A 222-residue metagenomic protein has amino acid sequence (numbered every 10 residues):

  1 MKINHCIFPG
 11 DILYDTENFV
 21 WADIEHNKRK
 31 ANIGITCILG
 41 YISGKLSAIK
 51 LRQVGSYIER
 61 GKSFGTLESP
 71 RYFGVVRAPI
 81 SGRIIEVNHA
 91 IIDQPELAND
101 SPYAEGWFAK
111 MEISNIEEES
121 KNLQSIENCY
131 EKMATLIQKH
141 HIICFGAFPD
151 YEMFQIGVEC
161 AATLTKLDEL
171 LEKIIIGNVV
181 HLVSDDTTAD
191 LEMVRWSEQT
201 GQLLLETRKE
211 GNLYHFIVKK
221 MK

Functional and structural regions predicted by a protein language model:
M1-R60, E105-F108, I113, L123-E127 (+1 more regions): Acidic, low-complexity mobile loops and tails
I12-T16, G74-R83: Short coil-to-beta-strand transition motifs
F19-W21, I84, L204: Conserved hydrophobic positions within beta-strands
I24-K28, V87-D93, E118, K209: Short, conserved beta-turn/loop elements at beta-strand boundaries and strand-helix junctions
G40, A90-E118: Short solvent-exposed strand/turn elements
Q53-L67, S81-E86: Short, well-structured beta-strand-loop connectors
I58-G74, L97-N99, G106-E112: Short hydrophobic beta/alpha edge segments that flank linear recognition/processing sites
I142-K222: Domain-level signature for proteins that mediate thiol-based redox and metal-cofactor handling
